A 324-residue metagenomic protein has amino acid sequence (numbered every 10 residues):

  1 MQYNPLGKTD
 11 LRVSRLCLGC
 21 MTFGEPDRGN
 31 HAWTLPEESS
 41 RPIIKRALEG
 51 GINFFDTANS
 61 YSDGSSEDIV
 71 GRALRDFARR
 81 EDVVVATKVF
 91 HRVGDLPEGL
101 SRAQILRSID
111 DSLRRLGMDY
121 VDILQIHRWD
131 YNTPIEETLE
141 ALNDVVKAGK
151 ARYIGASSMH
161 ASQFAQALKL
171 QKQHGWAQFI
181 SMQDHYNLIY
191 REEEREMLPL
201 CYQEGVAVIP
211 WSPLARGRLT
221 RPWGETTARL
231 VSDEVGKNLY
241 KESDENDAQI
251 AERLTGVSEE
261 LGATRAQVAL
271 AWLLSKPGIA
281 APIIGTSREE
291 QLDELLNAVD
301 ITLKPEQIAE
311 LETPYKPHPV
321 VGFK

Functional and structural regions predicted by a protein language model:
M1-V83: N-terminal binding-site loop/beta-alpha segment at the start of enzyme catalytic domains that lines or forms
L18, T57, T87, I123-I126 (+4 more regions): Conserved beta-strand positions
G24-E38, R92-L106, H127, N132: Active-site mouth loops of central-metabolism enzymes
W33-A47, L100-L116, F164-K169: Short, acidic/polar
A58-E67, R92-V93, D130-P134, A161-S162 (+1 more regions): Acidic-and-aromatic substrate-binding clefts and catalytic sites of carbohydrate-active enzymes
A73-D82, R114-G117, V146, L168-H174: Acidic (Asp/Glu)-rich catalytic clusters
L113-T133: Active-site groove signature of glycoside hydrolases
T133-T313: Beta/alpha (TIM)-barrel catalytic core signal, keyed to glycine-rich beta->alpha loops juxtaposed to Asp/Glu that bind
